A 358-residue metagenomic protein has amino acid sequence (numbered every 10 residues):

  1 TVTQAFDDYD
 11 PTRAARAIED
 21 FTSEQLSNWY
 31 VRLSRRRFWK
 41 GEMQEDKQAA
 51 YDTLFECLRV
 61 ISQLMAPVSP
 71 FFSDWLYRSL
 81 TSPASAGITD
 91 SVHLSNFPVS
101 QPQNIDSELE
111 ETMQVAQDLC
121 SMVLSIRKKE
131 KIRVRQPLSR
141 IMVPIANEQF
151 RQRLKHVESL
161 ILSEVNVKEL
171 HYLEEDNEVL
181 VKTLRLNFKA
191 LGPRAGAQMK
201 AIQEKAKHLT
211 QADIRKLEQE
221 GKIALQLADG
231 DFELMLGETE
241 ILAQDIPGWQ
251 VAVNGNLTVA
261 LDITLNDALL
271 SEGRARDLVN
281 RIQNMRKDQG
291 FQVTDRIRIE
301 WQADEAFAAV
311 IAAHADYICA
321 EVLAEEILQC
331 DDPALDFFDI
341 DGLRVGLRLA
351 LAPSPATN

Functional and structural regions predicted by a protein language model:
T1-N358: Feature 926 captures the class I aminoacyl-tRNA synthetase adenylation module centered on the KMSKS loop
